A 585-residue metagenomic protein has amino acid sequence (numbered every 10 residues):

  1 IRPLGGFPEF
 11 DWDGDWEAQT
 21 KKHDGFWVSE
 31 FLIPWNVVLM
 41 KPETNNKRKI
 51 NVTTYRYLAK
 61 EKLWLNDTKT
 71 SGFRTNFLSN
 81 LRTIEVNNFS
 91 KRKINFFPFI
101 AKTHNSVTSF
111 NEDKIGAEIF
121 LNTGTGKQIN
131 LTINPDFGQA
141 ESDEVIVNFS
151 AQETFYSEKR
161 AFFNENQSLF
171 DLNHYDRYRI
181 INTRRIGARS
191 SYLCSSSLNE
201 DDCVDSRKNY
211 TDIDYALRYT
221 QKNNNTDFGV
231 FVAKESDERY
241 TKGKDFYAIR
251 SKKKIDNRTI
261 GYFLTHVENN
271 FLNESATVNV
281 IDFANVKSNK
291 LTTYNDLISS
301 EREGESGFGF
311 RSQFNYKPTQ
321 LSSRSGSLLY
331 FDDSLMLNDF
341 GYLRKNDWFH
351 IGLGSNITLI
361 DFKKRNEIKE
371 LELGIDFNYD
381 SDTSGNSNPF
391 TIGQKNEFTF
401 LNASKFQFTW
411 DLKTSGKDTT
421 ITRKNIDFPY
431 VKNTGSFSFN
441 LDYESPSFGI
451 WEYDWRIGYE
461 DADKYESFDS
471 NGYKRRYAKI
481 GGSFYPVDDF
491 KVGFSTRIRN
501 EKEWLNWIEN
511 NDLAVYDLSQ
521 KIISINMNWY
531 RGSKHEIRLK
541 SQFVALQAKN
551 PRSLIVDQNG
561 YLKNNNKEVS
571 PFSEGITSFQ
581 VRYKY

Functional and structural regions predicted by a protein language model:
I1-Y247, K252: Structural preference for beta-rich elements and adjacent junctions enriched in aromatics
W27, N46-I50, S90-F96, T125-I129 (+11 more regions): Outer-envelope beta-barrel architecture signal
I33-W35, R56, K102, T123 (+16 more regions): Short beta-strand segments enriched in hydrophobic/aromatic residues within well-folded beta-rich domains
T70-K91, E235-K287, S404-I450, I457 (+3 more regions): Outer-membrane beta-barrel transmembrane domain signature of Gram-negative proteins, especially the mid-to-C-terminal
T103, G116-E118, I133-G138, K234-E238 (+6 more regions): Conserved short loop/turn motifs at secondary-structure junctions
S106-F110, R207, D237-K242, V267-E274 (+5 more regions): Alpha-helix capping and helix-loop boundary segments enriched in small/acidic/polar residues
Q128-I129, N134, S142-D143, S157-K159 (+3 more regions): Extended, well-ordered alpha-helical scaffold/bundle regions in very large, multi-domain proteins
D212, N295-Y585: Exposed, low-structure sequence patches enriched in small/polar residues
